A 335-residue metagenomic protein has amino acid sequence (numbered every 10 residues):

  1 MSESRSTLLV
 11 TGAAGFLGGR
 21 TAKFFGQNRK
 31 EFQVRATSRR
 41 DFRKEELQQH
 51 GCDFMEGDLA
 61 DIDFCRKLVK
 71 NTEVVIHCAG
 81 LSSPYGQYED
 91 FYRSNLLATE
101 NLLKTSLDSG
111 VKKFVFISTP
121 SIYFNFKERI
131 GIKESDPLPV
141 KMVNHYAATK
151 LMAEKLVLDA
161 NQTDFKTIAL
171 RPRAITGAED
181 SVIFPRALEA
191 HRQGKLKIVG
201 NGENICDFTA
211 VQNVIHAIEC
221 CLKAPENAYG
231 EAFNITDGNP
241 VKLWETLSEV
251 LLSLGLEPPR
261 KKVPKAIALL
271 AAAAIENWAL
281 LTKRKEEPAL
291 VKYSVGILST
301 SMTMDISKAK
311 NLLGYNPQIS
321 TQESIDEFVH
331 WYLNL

Functional and structural regions predicted by a protein language model:
S6-N28: N-terminal Rossmann NAD(P)H-binding glycine-rich loop of SDR-like oxidoreductase domains
T11, G177, V199-N204, F233-P240 (+4 more regions): Glycine-rich Rossmann NAD(P)(H)-binding loop
F42-E46, C52-L97, T105, N125: NAD(P)H-binding glycine-rich loop region in Rossmannoid oxidoreductase-like domains and their noncatalytic homologs
R93, L97, E128-I175, L196: Catalytic helix-loop patch of NAD(P)-dependent Rossmann-fold dehydrogenases
N101-H145: Conserved Rossmann-fold NAD(P)-dependent oxidoreductase catalytic core, especially the SDR/UDP-sugar
A148, M152-A153, D180-R186, G200-K223 (+1 more regions): Substrate-positioning beta->alpha
A224-P288, I306, D326-V329: Mid/C-terminal beta-alpha module of Rossmann-like enzyme folds, strongest in SDR-family dehydrogenases/epimerases
I306-L312, I319-L335: Amphipathic terminal alpha-helices
